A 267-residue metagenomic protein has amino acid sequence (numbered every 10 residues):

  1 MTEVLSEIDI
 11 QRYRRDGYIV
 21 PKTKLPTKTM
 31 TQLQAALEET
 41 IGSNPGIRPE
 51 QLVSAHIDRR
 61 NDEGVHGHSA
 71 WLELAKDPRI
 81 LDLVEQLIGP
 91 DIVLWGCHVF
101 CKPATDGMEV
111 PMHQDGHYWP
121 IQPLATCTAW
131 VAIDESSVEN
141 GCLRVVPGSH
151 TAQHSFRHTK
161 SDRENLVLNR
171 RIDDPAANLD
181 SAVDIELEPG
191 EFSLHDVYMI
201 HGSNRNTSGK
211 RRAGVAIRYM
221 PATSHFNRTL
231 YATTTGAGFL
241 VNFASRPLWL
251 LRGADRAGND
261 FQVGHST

Functional and structural regions predicted by a protein language model:
M1-D16, P21-I121, H158, L230-A232 (+1 more regions): Non-heme Fe(II)-dependent double-stranded beta-helix
Q11, V138-N204: Double-stranded beta-helix
P26-T27, F100-K102, H117, S136 (+3 more regions): Short, solvent-exposed loop/turn segments at secondary-structure junctions
T40-P49, F192, Y198-T267: Non-heme Fe(II)/2-oxoglutarate
P90, A104-D106, L124, E135-V138 (+3 more regions): Short, charged/polar surface micro-motifs in flexible loops or helix N-caps
Q114, R163, V167-L179, G209-R211 (+1 more regions): Short, surface-exposed loop/helix-turn segments at secondary-structure junctions that function as lids/hinges flanking
Q114-T126, D180-S181, L187, K210-R211: A short beta-loop-beta micro-motif enriched in histidine and acidic residues
P120-V138, E186, L194, R218-P221: Short, conserved beta-strand element in jelly-roll/cupin
